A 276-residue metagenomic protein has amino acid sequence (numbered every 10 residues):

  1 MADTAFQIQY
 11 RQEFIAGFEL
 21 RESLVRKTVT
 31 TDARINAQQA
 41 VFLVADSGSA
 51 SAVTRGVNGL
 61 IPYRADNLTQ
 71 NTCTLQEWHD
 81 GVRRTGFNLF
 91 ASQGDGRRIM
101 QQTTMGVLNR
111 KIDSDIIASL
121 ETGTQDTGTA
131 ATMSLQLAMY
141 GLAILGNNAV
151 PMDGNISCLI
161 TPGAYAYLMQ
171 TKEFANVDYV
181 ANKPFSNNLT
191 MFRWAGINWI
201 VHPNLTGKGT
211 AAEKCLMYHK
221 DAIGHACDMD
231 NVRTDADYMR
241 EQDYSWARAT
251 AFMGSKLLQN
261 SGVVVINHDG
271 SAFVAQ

Functional and structural regions predicted by a protein language model:
M1-N71, H268, V274: N-terminal "assembly arms/tails" that initiate or stabilize quaternary assembly in self-assembling proteins
A2-I8, E13-F14, F18-S23, T31-Q38 (+7 more regions): Signature of extracytoplasmic/envelope-associated structural regions
N36-V44, G146-M229, R233: Extended oligomerization regions of viral-like shell subunits
A50-V53, S92, Y167-Q170, K256-L258: Short helix/loop capping segments that flank catalytic or ligand/cofactor-binding pockets
L68-F90: Short acidic, glycine/tyrosine-flanked loop/strand segments centered on an H-E-D-like triad
R84-M152, V265-Q276: Alpha-helical scaffold segments that mediate packing/assembly in large oligomeric complexes
A236-Q276: Extended, compositionally biased alpha-helical segments that mediate assembly or anchoring
